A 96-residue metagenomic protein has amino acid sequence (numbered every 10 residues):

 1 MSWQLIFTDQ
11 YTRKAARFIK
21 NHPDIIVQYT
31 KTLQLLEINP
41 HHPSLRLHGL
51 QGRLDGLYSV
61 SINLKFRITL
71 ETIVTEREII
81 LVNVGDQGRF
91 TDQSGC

Functional and structural regions predicted by a protein language model:
M1, P43-R46, R77-I80: Residue-level signal for beta-strand positions within conserved beta-sheet cores that form or flank
M1-T32: Arg/Lys-rich, positively charged N-terminal/basic patches that mediate binding to nucleic acids
Q4, K65-R67, E71-C96: Enriched for short, Lys/Arg-rich terminal
T12, Q51, T91: Nucleotide phosphate-binding site architecture
V27-Q28, S44-H48, Q93: Short, hydrophobic secondary-structure boundary micro-motifs
Q34-V60: A short, surface-exposed loop/turn module that caps and links secondary-structure elements
